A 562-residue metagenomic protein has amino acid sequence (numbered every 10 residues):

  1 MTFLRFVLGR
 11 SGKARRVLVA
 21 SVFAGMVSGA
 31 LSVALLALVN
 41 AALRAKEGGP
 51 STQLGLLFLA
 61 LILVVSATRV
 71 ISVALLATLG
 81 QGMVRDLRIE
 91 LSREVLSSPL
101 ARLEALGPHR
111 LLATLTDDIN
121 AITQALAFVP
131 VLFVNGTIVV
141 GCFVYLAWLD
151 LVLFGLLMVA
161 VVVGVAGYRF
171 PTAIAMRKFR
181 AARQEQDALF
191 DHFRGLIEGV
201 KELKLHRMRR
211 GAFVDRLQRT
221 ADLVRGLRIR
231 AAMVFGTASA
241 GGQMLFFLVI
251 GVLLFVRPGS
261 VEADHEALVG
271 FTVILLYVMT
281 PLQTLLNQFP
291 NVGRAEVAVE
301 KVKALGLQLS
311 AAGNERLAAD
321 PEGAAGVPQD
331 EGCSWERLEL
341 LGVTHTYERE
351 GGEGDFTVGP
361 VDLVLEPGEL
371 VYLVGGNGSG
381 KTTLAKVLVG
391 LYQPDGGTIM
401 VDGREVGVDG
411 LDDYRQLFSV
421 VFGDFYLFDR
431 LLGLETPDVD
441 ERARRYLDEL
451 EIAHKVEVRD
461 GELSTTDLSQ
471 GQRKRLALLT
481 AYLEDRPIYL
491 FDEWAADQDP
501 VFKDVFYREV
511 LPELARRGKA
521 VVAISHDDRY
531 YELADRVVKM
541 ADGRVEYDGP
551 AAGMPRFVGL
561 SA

Functional and structural regions predicted by a protein language model:
M1-L35, G48-L57, S72, L76 (+5 more regions): Membrane-integrated ABC transporters
G9-R16, L100, I119-A125, K178 (+5 more regions): An intracellular "coupling" helix at the cytosolic face of ABC transporter transmembrane type-1 domains
A30-N40, V131-T172, I229-L275: A hydrophobic transmembrane-helix motif
S32-N40, L61-P108, A127, E198 (+1 more regions): Juxtamembrane helix-loop junctions of ABC transporter transmembrane domains
I62-G80, V134-T137, L156-A182, G199 (+2 more regions): Alpha-helical transmembrane segments of multi-pass membrane proteins
L205, M233, V278-L317: Cytosolic ends of transmembrane helices, especially the final helix of ABC transmembrane type-1 domains
V389: Helix-to-loop junction immediately C-terminal to a conserved catalytic motif
V421-S464, D485-L490: Conserved "ABC signature" C-loop
